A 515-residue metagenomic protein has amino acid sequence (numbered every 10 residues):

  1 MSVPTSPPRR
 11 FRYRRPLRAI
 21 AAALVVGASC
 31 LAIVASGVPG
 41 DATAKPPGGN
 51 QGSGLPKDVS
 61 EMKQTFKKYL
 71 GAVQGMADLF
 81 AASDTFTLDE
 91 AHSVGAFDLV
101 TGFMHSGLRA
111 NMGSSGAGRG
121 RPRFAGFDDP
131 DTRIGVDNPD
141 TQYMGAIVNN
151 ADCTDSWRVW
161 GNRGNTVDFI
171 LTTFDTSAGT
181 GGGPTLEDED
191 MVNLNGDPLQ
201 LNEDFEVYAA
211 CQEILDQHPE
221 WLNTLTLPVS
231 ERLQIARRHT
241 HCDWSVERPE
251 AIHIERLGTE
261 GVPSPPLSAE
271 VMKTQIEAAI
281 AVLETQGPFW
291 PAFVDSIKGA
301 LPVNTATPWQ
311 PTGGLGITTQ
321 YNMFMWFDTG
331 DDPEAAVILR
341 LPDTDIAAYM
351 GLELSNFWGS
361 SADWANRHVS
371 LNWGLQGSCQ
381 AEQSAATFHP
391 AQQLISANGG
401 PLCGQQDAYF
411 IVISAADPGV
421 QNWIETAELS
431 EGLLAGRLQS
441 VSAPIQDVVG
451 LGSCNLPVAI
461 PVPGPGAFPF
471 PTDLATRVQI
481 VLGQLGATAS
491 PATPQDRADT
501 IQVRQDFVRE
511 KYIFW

Functional and structural regions predicted by a protein language model:
M1-R15: N-terminal secretory signal peptides that target proteins for export/translocation
S6-P7, A21, A44: N-terminal compositionally biased, intrinsically disordered segments and leader/signal-like regions
L17-A19: Short, hydrophobic alpha-helical membrane anchors of single-pass surface/secreted proteins
A21-V34: Bacterial N-terminal signal peptides
L31-P47: C-terminal region of N-terminal signal peptides and the immediate post-cleavage residues of exported proteins
K45-W515: A compositional/structural signature for long, glycine/proline-rich flexible linkers and loops on extracytoplasmic
